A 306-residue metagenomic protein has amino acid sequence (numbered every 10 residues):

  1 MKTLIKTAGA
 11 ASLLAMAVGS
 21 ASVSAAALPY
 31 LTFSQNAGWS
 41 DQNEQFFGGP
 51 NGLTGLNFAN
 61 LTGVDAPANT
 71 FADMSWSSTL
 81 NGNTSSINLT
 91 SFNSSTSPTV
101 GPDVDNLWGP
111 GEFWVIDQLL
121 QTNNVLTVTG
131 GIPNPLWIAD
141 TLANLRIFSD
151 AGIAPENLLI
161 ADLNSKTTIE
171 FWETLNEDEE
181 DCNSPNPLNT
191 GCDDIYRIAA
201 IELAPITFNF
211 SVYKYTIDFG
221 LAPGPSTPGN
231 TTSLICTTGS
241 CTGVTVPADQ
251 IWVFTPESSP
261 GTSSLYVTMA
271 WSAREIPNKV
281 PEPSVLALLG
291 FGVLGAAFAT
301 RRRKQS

Functional and structural regions predicted by a protein language model:
M1-G9: Bacterial N-terminal signal peptides that target proteins for export
A10-G19: Bacterial N-terminal signal peptides
S20-A26: Sec/Tat signal peptide C-region and signal peptidase I cleavage site
A26-K279: Mature extracellular "passenger" or substrate-interacting domains of secreted, surface-exposed proteins
P281-T300: A short, hydrophobic C-terminal helix/tail in secreted or cell-surface proteins
R303-S306: Short, charged juxtamembrane terminal tails flanking transmembrane helices
